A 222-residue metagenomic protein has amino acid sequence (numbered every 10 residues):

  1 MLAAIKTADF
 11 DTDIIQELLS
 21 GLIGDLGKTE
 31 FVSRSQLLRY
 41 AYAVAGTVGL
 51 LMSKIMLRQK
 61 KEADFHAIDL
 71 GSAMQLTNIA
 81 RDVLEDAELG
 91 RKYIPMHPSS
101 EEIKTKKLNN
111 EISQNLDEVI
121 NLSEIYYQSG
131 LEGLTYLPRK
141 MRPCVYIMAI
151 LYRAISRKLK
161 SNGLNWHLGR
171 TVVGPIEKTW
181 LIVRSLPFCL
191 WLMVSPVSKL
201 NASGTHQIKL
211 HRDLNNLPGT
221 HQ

Functional and structural regions predicted by a protein language model:
M1-A73, A80, L84-Q222: Catalytic cores of Mg2+-dependent Asp-rich isoprenoid enzymes
